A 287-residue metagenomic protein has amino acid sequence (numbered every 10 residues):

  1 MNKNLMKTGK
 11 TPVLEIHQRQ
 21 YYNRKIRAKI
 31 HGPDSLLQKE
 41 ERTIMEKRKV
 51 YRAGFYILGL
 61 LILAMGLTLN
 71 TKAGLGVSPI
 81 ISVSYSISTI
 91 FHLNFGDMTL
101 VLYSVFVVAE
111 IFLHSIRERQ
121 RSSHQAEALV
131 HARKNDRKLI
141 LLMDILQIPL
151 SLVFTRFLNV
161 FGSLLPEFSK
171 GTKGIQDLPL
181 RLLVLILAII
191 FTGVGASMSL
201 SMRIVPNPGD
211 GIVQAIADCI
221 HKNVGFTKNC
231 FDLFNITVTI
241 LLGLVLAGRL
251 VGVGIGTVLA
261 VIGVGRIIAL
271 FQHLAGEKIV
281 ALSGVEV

Functional and structural regions predicted by a protein language model:
T8-K10: Intrinsic, low-complexity polybasic segments
L14-I16, Y21-I26, I30-G32, L37-V287: Core subunits and conserved enzymes of cellular information-processing and envelope-translocation systems across
